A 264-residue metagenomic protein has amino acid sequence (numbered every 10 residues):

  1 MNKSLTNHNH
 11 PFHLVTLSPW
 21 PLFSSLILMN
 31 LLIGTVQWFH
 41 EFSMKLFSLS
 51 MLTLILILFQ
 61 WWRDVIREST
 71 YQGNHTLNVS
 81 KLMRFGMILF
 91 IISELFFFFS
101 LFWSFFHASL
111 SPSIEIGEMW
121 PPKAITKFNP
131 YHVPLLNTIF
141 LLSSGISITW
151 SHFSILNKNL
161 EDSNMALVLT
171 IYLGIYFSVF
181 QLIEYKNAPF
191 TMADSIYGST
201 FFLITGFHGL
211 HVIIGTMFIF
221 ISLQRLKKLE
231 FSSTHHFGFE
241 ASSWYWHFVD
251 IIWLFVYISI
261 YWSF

Functional and structural regions predicted by a protein language model:
M1-F264: Core, highly hydrophobic multi-pass alpha-helical transmembrane subunits of bioenergetic inner membranes
